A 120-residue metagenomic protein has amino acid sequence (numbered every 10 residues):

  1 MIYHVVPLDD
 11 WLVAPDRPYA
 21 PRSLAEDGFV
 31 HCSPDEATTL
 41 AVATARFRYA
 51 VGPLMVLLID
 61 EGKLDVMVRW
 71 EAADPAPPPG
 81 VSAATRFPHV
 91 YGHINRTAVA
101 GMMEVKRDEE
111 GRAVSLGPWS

Functional and structural regions predicted by a protein language model:
M1-S120: Conserved, structured core segments of small domains
